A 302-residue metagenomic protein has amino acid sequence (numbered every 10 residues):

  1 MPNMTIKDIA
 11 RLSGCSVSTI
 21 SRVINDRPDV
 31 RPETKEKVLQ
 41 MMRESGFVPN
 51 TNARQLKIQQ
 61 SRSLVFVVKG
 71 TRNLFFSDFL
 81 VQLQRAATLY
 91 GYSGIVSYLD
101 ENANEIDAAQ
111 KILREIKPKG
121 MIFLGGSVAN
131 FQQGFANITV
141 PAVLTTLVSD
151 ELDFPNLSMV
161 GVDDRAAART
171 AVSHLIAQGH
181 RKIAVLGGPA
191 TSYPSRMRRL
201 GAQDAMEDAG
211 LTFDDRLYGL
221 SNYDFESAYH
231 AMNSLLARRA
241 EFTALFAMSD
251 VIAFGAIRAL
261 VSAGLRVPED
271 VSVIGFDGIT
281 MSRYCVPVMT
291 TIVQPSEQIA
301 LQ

Functional and structural regions predicted by a protein language model:
M1, Q59-S173, A237, E241: Alpha-helical recognition/docking segments in bacterial nutrient-uptake and carbohydrate-utilization systems
M1-Q59: N-terminal helix-turn-helix DNA-binding module of bacterial transcription factors
V17-T19, L56-R72, H174, K182-P189: Short beta-strand segments enriched in small/hydrophobic residues
A87-L99, Q203-E226: Short beta-strand elements in bilobed, periplasmic/extracellular small-molecule ligand-binding domains
K117-G125, A184-L186, Y218, R239-S249 (+1 more regions): Periplasmic-binding protein-like
S158-V185, L200, D204, F225-N233 (+2 more regions): Hydrophobic alpha-helical segments within soluble ligand-binding/sensing domains
A231-Q302: Flexible loop/turn connectors
